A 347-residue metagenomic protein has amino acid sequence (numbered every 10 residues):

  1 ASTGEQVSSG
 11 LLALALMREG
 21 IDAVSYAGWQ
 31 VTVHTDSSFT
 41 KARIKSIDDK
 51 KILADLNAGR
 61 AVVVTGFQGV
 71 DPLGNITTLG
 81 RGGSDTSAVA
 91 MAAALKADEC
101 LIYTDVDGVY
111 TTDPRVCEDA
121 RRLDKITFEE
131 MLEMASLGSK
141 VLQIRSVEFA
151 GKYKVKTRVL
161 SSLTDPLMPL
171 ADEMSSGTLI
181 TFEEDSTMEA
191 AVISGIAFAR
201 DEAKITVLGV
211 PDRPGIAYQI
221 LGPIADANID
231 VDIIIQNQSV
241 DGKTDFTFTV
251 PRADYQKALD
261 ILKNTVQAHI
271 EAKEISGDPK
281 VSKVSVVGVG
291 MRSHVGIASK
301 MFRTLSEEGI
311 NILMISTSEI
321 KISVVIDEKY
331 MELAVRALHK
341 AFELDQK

Functional and structural regions predicted by a protein language model:
A1-V147, I326-D327, F342, Q346: Nucleotide/pyrophosphate-binding catalytic subdomain
A13, K154, R158-V159: Structured, non-catalytic alpha/beta "coupling" segments that mediate domain-domain communication and provide generic
I21, A97, V155, I229 (+1 more regions): Short glycine/serine/threonine/alanine-rich loop segments
A23, V62-V63, T157, V231 (+1 more regions): Hydrophobic beta-strand scaffold residues
E99-Y103, T157-V159, D232, M314: Short hydrophobic alpha-helical runs that function as membrane-insertion/retention elements
A150: Acidic-aromatic/histidine active-site loop/patch
R158, T164-D165: Conserved phosphate-handling catalytic cores of large alpha/beta enzymes
L170-K347: A conserved regulatory-domain signal marking ACT and ACT-like small-molecule sensing domains and adjacent regulatory
